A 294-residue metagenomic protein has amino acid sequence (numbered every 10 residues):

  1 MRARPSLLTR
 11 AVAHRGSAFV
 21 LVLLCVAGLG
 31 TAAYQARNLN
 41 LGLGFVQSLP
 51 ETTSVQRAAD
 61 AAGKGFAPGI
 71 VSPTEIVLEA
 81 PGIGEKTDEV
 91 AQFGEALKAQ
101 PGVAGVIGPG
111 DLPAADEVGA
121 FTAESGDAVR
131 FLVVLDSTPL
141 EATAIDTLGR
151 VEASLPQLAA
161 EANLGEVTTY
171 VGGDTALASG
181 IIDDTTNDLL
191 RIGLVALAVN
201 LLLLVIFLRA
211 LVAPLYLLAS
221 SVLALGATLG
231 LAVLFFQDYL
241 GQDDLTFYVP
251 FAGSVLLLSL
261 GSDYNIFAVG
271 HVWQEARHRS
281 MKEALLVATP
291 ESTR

Functional and structural regions predicted by a protein language model:
M1, L203-L204, Q274, P290-R294: Hydrophobic, glycine/alanine-rich multi-pass transmembrane helices and their short helix-loop junctions in large
M1-L43, R57: Signature of alpha-helical transmembrane segments and their immediate interfacial
F19-L23, G193-L194, P214-L218, V249-A252: Hydrophobic alpha-helical transmembrane segments
N38-D243: Structured non-transmembrane domains adjacent to transmembrane bundles in polytopic membrane proteins
Q237-S259: Loop-to-helix entry region at the N-terminal start of transmembrane alpha-helices in multi-pass membrane transporters
V255-E275: Short helical (or helix-break) motifs at transmembrane helix termini and adjacent helical loops in multi-pass membrane
L260-S262, R277-R294: Pore- and gate-forming transmembrane helices of large, multi-pass membrane proteins
